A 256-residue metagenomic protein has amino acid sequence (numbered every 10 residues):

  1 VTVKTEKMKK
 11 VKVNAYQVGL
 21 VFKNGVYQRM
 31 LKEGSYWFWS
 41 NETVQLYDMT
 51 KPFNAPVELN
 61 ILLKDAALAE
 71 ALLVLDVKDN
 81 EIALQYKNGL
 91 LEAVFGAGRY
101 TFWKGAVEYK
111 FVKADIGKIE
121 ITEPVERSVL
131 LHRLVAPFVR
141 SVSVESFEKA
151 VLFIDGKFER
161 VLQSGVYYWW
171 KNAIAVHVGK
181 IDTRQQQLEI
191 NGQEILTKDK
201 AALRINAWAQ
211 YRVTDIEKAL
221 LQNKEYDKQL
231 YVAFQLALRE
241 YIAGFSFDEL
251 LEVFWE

Functional and structural regions predicted by a protein language model:
V1-E256: N-terminal hydrophobic membrane-entry segments
